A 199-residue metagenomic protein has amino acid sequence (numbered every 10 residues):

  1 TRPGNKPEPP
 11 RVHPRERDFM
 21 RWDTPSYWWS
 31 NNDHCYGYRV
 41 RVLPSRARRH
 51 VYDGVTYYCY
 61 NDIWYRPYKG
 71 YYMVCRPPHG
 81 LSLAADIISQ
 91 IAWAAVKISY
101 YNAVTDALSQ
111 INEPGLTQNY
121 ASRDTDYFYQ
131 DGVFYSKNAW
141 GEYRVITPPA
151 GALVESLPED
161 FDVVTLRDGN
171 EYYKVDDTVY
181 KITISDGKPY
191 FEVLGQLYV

Functional and structural regions predicted by a protein language model:
P3-V199: Low-complexity segments
